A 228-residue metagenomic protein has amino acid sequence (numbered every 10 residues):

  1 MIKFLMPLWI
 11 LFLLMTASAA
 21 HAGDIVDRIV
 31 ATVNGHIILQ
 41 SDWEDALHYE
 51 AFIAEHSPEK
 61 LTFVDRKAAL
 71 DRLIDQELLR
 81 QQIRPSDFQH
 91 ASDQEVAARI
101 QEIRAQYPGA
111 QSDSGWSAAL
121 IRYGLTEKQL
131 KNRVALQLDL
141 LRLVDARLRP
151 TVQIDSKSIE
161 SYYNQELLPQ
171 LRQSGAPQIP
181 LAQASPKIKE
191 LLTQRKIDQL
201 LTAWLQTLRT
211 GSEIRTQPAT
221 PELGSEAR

Functional and structural regions predicted by a protein language model:
M1-K3: N-terminal hydrophobic targeting signals that begin at the initiator methionine
L5-A17: Bacterial N-terminal signal peptides
M6, D42, L78: Residue-level recognition of oxygen-bearing side chains
T16-A17, H48, I53, P85 (+1 more regions): Hydrophobic alpha-helical segments
S18-A22: Sec/Tat signal peptide C-region and signal peptidase I cleavage site
I25-T32, L61-R228: Peptidyl-prolyl cis-trans isomerase
I29-E59: N-terminal targeting signals for Sec/Tat export/insertion, comprising classic cleavable signal peptides
